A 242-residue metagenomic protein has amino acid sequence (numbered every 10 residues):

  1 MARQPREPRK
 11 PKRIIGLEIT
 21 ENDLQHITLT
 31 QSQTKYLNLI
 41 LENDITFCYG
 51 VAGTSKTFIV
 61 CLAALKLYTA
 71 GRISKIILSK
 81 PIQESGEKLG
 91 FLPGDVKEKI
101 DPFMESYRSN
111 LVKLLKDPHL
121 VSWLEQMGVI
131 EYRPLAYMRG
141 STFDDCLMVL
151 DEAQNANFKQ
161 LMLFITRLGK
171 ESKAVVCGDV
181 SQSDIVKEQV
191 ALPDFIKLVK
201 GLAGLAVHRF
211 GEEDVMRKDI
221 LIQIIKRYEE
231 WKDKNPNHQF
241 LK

Functional and structural regions predicted by a protein language model:
M1-I15: Interdomain "pre-motor" coupling segment immediately N-terminal to P-loop NTPase/helicase cores
Q25-N43: Pre-Walker A adenine-sensing motif
Q31, S141-F143, Q154-L163, L168 (+1 more regions): Conserved ATPase-coupling elements of RecA-like P-loop NTPase cores
E42-C48, D145: Pre-Walker A (Motif I) flank of P-loop NTPase domains
F47-V51, F58-M127, V186-A203: Conserved P-loop
S74, M127-I130, D144-L147, L161 (+1 more regions): Loop/turn-to-beta-strand initiation segments
E152, G178-D179: Walker B catalytic acidic pair
F195-L241: Conserved coupling/interface region of RecA-like P-loop/ASCE motor cores
